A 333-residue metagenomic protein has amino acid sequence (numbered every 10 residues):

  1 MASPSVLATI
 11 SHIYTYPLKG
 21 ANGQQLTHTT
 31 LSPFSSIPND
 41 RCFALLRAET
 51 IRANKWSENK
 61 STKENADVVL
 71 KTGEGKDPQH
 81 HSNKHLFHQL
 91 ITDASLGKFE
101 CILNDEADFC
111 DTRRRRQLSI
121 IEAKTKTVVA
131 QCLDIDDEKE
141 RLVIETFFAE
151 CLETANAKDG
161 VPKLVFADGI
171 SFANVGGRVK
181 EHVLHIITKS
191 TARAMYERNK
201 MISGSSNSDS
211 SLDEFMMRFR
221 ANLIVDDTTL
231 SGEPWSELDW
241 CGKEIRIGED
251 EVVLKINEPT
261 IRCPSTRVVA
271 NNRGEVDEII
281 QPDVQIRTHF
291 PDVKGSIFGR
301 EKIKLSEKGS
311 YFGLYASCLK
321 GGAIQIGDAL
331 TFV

Functional and structural regions predicted by a protein language model:
M1-V333: Metal-cofactor-dependent catalytic cores
